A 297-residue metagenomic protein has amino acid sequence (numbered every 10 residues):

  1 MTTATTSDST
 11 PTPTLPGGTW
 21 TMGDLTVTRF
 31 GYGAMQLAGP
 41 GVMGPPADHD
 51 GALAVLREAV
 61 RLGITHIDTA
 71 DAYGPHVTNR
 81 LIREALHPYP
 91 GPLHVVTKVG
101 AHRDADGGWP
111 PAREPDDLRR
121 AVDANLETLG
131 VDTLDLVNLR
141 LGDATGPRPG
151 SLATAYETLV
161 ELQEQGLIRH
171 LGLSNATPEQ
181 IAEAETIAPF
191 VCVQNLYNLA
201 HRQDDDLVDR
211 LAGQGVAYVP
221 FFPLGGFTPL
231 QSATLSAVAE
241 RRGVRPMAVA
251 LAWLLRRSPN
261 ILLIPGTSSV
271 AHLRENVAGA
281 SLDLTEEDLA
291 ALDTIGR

Functional and structural regions predicted by a protein language model:
M1-L93: N-terminal binding-site loop/beta-alpha segment at the start of enzyme catalytic domains that lines or forms
P13-W20, A121-V122, R202-D206: Alpha-helical scaffolding within the catalytic cores of extracellular/periplasmic polymer-degrading hydrolases
L25-F30, G63-H66, Y89-L93, V131-D135 (+4 more regions): Short, well-ordered coil/turn segments that N-cap beta-strands
Q36-D50, A105-D116, T145-R148: Active-site mouth loops of central-metabolism enzymes
P45-A59, A112-L129, T177-A182: Short, acidic/polar
P92-A105: A short, structured active-site edge motif that brings together acidic residues
L126-G146: Active-site groove signature of glycoside hydrolases
G142-R297: Beta/alpha (TIM)-barrel catalytic core signal, keyed to glycine-rich beta->alpha loops juxtaposed to Asp/Glu that bind
